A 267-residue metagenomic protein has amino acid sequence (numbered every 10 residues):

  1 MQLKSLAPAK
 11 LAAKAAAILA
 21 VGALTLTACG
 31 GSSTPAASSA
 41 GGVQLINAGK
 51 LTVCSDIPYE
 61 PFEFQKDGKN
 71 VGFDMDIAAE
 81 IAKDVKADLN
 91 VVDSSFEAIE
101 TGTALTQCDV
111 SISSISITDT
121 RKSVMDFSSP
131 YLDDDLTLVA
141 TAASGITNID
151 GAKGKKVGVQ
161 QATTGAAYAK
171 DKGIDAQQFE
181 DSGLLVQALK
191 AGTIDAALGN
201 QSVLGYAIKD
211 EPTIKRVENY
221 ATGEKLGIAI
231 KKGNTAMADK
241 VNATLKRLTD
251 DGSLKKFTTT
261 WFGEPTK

Functional and structural regions predicted by a protein language model:
L26-S39: Bacterial lipoprotein signal-peptidase II cleavage site
G30, M75-D84, T163, G227-P265: Extended ligand-binding regions for polar small-molecule ligands
A37-S114: Extracytoplasmic small-molecule ligand-binding "clamshell" domains of the periplasmic binding protein/Venus flytrap
L51-S55, I149-A162: Short loop->beta-strand "edge-of-pocket" segments that line small-molecule binding or catalytic clefts across diverse
K86-D88, A104-S113, K156, K190-V203 (+1 more regions): Alpha-to-beta junction loops
D88-G151: Acidic, polar ligand-binding/catalytic clefts
V91-G102, S144, Q161-T164, Q177-A191: Short helix-initiation/N-cap motifs at beta->coil->alpha
L132-A140, G205-K246, E264-K267: Periplasmic-binding protein-like
